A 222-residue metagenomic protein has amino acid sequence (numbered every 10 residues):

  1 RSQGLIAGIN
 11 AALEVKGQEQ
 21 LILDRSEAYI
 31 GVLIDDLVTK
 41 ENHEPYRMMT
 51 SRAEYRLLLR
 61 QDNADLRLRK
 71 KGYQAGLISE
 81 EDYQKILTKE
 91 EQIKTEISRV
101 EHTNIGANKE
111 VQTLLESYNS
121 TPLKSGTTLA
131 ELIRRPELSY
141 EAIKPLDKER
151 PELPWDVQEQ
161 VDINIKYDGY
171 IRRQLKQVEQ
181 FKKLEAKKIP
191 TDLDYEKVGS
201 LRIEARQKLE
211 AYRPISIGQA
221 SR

Functional and structural regions predicted by a protein language model:
R1-L21: Internal hydrophobic alpha-helix adjacent to the cofactor/substrate pocket in enzyme cavities
R1-Q3, R25-S26, K40, R60-A64 (+4 more regions): Secondary-structure capping and boundary motifs in well-ordered enzyme cores
A7-N10, V32-L33, L68, K166: Generic recognition of well-ordered alpha-helical segments
G17-K71, A75-I78, Q84: Mid-to-C-terminal Rossmann-like scaffold of FAD/NAD(P)H-dependent oxidoreductases
R52, L58, R69-R222: Extended, charge-enriched "interface" segments that sit outside catalytic cores
